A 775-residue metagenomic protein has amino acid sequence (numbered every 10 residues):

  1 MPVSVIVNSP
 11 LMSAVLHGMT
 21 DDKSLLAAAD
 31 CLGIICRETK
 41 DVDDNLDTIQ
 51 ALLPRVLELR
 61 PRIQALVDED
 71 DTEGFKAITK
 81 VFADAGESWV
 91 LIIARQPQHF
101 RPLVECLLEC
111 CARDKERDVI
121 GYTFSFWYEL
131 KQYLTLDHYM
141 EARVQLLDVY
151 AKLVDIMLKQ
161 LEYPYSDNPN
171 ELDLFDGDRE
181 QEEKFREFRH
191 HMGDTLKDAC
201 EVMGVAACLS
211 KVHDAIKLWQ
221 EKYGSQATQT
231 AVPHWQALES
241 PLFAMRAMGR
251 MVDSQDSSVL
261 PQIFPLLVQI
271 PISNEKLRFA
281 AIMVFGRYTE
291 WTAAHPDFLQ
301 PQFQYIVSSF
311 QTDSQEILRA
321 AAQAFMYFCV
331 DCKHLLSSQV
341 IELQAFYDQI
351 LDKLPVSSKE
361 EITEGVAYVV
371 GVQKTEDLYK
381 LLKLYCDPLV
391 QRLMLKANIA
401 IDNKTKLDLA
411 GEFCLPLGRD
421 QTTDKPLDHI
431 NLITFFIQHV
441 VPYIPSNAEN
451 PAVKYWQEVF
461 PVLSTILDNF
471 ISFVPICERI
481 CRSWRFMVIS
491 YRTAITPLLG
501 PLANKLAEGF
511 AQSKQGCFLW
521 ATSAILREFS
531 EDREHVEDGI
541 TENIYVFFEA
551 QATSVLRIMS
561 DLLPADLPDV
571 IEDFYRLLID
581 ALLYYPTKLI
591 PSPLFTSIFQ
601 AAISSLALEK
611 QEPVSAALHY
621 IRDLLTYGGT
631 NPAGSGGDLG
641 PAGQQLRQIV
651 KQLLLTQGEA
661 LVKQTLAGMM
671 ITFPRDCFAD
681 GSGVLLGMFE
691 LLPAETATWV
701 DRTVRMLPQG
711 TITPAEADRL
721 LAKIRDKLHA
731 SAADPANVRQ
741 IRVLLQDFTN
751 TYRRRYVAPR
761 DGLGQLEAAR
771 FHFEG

Functional and structural regions predicted by a protein language model:
M1-G775: Karyopherin-beta/Importin-beta family HEAT-repeat alpha-solenoid scaffold
